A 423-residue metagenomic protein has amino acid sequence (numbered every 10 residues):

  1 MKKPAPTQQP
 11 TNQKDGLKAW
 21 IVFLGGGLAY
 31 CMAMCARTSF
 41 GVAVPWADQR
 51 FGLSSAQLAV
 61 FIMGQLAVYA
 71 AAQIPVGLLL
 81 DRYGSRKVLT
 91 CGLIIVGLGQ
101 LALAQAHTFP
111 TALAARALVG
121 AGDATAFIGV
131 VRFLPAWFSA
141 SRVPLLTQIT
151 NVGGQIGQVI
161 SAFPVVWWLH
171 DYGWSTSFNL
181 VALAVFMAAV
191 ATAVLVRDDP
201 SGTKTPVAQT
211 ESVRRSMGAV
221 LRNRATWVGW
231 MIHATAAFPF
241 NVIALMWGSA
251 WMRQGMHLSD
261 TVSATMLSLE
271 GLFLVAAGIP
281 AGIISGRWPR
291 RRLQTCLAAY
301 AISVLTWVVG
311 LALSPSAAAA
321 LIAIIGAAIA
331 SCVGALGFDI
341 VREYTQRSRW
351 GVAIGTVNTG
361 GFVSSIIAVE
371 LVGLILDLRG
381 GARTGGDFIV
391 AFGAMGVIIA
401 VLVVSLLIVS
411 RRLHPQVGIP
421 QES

Functional and structural regions predicted by a protein language model:
T7-G16, D199-W230, S423: Juxtamembrane intracellular "pre-TM" segments in multi-pass secondary transporters
F40-V42, R224-G278, A368-G373: Extracytoplasmic gate region of multi-pass secondary transporters
G52, G84, Q105-T111, G122 (+3 more regions): Helix-breaking motifs and short loop linkers at transmembrane-helix boundaries and internal kinks in secondary membrane
A71-P110: Conserved MFS/SLC helix-loop-helix module at the cytosolic interface between two early adjacent transmembrane helices
A72-G84, A277-R290, L376: Helix-to-loop junctions at the C-terminal end of transmembrane segments in multipass secondary transporters
R82-G92, G286-Y300: Cytoplasmic membrane-interface "Motif A"-like loop-to-helix N-cap segments of 12-TM Major Facilitator Superfamily
A115-G154: Cytoplasmic helix-loop-helix junction between adjacent transmembrane helices in 12-TM secondary transporters
T150-D198: Helix-loop-helix hairpin linking two adjacent transmembrane segments in secondary transporters
